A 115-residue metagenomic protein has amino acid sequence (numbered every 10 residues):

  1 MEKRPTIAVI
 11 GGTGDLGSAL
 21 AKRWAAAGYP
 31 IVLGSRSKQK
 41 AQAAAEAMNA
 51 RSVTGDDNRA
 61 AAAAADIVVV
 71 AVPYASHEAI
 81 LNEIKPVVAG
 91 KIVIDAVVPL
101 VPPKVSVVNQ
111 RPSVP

Functional and structural regions predicted by a protein language model:
M1-A47: NAD(P)+-binding Rossmann beta1-loop-alpha1 motif at the extreme N-terminus of oxidoreductases
V9, L33, T54, V69-V70: Conserved SAM-binding loop
A21-K22, A45-E46, I80-K85, V105-V107: Short amphipathic alpha-helical segments
A26-A27, K85-V87, Q110-P112: Glycine-rich, phosphate-binding/catalytic loops in enzymes
R36, D56-D57: Short beta-to-alpha connector loops in regulatory alpha/beta signaling domains
Q42, N82, P115: Active-site phosphate/pyrophosphate- and oxyanion-stabilizing loops and adjacent acidic/basic residues in soluble
A50-S52, N58-P103: Rossmann-like NAD(P)-binding element
V97-P115: Rossmann-fold NAD(P)-binding glycine/threonine-rich loop
